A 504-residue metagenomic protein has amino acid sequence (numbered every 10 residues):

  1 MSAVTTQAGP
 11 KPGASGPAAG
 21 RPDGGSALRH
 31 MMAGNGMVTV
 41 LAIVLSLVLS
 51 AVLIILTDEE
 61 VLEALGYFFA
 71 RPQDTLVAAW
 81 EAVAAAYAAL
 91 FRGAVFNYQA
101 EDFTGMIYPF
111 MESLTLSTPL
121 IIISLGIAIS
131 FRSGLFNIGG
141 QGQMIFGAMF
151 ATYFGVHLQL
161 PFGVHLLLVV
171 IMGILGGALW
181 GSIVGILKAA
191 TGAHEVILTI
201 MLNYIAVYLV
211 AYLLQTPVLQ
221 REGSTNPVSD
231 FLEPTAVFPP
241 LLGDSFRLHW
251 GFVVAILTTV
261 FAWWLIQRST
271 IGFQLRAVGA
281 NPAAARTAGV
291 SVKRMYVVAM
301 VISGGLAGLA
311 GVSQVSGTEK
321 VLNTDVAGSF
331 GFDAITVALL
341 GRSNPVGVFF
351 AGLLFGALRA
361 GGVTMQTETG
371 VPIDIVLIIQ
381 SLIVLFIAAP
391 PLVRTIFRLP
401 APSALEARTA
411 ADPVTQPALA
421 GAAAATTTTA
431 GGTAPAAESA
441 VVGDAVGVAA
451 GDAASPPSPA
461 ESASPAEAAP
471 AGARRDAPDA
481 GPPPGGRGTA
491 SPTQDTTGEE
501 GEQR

Functional and structural regions predicted by a protein language model:
M1-S46, A51-E59, T287, S291-R294 (+1 more regions): Cytosolic-side transmembrane-helix boundaries in multi-pass membrane proteins
L28-M37, S130-G139, L160-L232, R268-T270 (+2 more regions): Short loop segments and helix-boundary regions at transmembrane helix junctions of multi-pass inner-membrane proteins
S50-V95, L219-V228: Interfacial/capping segments of alpha-helical transmembrane domains
L53-E59, A84-L158, V170, I174-V196 (+3 more regions): Single transmembrane alpha-helix segments in multi-pass membrane proteins
A89, G93-A94, N203-R268, P402: Transmembrane helix-bundle core of multi-pass membrane transporters and related energy-transducing complexes
S117-A128, Q143-M149, A178-L179, M201-Y204 (+6 more regions): Hydrophobic alpha-helical segments embedded in the membrane of multi-pass proteins
L179, S245-V321, P345-V346, F350: Helix-loop-helix "hairpin" substructures at the membrane interface of multi-pass membrane proteins
V301-S381: Transmembrane alpha-helical segments in multi-pass inner-membrane proteins
